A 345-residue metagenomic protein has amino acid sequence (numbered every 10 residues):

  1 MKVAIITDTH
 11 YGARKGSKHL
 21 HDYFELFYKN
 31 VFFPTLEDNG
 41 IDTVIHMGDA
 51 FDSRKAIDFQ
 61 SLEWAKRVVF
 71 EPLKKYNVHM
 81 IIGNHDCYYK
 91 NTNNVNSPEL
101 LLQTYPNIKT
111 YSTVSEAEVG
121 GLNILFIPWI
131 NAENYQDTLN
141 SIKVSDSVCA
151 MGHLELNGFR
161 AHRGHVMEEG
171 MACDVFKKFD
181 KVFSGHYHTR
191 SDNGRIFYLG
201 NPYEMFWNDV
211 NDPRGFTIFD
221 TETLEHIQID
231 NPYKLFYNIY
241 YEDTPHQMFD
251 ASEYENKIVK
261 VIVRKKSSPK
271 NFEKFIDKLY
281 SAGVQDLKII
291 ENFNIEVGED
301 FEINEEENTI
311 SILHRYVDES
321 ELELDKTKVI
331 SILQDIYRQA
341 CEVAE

Functional and structural regions predicted by a protein language model:
K2, T9, A13-E116, V175-F179: Core catalytic region of metal-dependent phosphoesterases/phosphodiesterases, especially metallo-beta-lactamase-like
K2-A13, G121-I130, C149-H153, F197-G200: Active-site-proximal beta-strand elements of phosphoester/diester hydrolases
D8, V44, D49, A65 (+7 more regions): Divalent metal-coordination and catalytic microenvironments
H10-R14, D52-K55, I81-T92, A117-E118 (+4 more regions): Active-site environment of divalent metal-dependent phosphoester hydrolases
F70-K74, S141-V144, C173-K178, S252-E255: Short, conserved loop/helix-junction motifs that constitute active-site signature segments in enzyme catalytic cores
D86-D174: Conserved catalytic scaffold of divalent metal-dependent phosphoesterases
H162-I227: Conserved beta-sheet core of the metallophosphoesterase superfamily
T221-E345: Accessory, non-catalytic peripheral segments of nucleic-acid enzymes
